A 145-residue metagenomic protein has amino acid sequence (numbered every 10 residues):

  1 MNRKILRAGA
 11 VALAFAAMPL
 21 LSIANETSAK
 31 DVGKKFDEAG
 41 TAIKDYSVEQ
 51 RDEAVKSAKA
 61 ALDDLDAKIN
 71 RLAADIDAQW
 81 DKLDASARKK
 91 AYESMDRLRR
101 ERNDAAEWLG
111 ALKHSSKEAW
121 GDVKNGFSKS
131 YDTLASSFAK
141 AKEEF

Functional and structural regions predicted by a protein language model:
M1-V11: Bacterial N-terminal signal peptides that target proteins for export
A10-L20: Bacterial N-terminal signal peptides
S22-F145: Polar-face residues of amphipathic alpha-helices and helix-prone low-complexity segments
